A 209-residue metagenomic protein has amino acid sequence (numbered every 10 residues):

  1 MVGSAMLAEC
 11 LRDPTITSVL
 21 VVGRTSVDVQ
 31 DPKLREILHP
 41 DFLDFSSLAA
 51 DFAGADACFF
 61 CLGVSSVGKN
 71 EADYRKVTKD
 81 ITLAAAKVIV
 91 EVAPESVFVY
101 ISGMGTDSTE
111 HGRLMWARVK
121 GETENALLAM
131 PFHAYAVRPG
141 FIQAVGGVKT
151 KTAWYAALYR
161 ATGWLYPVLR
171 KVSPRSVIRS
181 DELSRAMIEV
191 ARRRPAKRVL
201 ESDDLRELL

Functional and structural regions predicted by a protein language model:
M1-V64, L183: N-terminal Rossmann/SDR dinucleotide-binding element
A5, E9-D13, A84, V88 (+1 more regions): Rossmann-fold NAD(P)-dependent oxidoreductase module
M6, L38, A72, S173 (+1 more regions): Short, flexible active-site loop motifs that bind/organize anionic cofactors or intermediates
L7, L11, I16-V21, I81 (+4 more regions): Conserved short hydrophobic patches within well-ordered secondary structure
R12-T15, P32, S108-L209: Oxidoreductase cofactor-interface core, primarily capturing Rossmann-like NAD(P)-dependent enzymes
R24, G103, P139-I142: Active-site loop/turn elements of alpha/beta-hydrolase fold enzymes, especially the short glycine-/histidine-rich
R35-A84, V88-V90, D107, A191: NAD(P)H-binding glycine-rich loop region in Rossmannoid oxidoreductase-like domains and their noncatalytic homologs
V64, A72, K76-A117, G121-E122 (+1 more regions): Conserved Rossmann-fold NAD(P)-dependent oxidoreductase catalytic core, especially the SDR/UDP-sugar
